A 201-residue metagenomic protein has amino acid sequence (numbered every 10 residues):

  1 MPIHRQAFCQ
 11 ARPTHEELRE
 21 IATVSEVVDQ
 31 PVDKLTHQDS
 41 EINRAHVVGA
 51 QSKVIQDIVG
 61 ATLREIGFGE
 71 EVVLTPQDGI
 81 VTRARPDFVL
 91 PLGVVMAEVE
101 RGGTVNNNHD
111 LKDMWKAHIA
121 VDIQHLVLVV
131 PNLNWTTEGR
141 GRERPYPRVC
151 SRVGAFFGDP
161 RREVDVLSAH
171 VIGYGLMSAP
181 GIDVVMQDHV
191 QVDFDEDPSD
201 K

Functional and structural regions predicted by a protein language model:
M1-D29, P147-K201: Non-catalytic C-terminal interaction segments of nucleic acid-processing enzymes
M1-E70, L74-P76, K201: Interdomain/boundary linker segments immediately adjacent to catalytic/signaling cores
A45-G49, Q56-G93, T104-K112, I119: Active-site metal-binding core of divalent-cation-utilizing nuclease and nuclease-like domains
E70, L126, A169: Hydrophobic anchor at the start of a short beta-strand that flanks the dinucleotide cofactor-binding loop
Q77, G103, L133, L176-S178: Residue-level detector of flexible, active-site-proximal loop/helix-junction positions within diverse enzyme catalytic
M96-E98: Glycine-rich active-site/cofactor-binding loop and its immediate structural neighborhood
G102-P160: Catalytic cores of nucleic-acid endonucleases
